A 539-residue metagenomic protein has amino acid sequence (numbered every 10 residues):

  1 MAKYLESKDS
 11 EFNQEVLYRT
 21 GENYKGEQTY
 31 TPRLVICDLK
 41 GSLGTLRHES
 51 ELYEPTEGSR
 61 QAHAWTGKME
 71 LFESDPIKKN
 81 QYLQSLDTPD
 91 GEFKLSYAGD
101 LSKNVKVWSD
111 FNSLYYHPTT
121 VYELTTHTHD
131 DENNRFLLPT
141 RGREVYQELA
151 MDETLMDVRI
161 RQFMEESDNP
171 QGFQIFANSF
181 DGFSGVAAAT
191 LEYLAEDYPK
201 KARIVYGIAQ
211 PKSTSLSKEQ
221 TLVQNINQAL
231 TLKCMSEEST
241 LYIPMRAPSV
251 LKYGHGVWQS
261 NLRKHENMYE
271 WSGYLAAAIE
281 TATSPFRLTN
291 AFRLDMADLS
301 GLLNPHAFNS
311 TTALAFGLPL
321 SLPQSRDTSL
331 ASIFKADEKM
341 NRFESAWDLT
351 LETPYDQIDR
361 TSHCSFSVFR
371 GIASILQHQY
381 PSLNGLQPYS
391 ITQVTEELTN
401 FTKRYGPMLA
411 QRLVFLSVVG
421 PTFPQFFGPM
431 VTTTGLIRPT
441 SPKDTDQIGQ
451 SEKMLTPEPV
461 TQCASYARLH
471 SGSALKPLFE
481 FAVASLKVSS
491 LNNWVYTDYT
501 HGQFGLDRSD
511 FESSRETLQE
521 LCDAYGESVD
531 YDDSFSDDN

Functional and structural regions predicted by a protein language model:
M1-N539: Terminal, contiguous helix-loop blocks that mediate binding/assembly
